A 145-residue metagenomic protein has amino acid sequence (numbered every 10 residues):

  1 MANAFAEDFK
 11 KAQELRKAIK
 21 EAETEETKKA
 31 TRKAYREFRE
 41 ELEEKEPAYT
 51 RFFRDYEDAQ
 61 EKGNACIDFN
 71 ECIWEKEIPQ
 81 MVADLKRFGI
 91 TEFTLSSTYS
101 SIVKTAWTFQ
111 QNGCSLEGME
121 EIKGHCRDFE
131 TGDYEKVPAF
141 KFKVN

Functional and structural regions predicted by a protein language model:
M1-S101: An N-terminal amphipathic alpha-helical segment
E23, Y99, W107-F109, K123: General "foldedness" signal
V82-D84, T105, F129-T131: Generic structural signal for short, flexible, solvent-exposed coil/loop and linker residues
I90, Y99, F109, V137-A139: Long, low-complexity, intrinsically disordered terminal regions
V103-S115: Short, aromatic/basic amphipathic alpha-helical patches
S115-N145: C-terminal edge-of-domain segments
